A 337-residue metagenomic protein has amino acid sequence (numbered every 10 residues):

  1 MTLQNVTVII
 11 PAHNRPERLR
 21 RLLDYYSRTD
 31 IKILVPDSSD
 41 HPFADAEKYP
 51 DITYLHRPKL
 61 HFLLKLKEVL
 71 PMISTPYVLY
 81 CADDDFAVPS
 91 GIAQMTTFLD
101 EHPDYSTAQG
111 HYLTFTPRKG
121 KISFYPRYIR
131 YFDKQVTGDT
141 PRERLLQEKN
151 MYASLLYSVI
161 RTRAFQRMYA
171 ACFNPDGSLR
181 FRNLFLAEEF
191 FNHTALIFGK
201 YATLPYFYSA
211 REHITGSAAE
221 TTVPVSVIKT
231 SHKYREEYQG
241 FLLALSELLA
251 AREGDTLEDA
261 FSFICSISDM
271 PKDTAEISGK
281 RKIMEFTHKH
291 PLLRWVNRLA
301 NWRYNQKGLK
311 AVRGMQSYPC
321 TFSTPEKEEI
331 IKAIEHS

Functional and structural regions predicted by a protein language model:
I10-R28: Short, well-formed alpha-helical segments that are part of the catalytic scaffolds of diverse glycosyltransferases
L23-P58: Acidic donor-binding segment of Leloir-type glycosyltransferases
R57-I73: Glycine-rich, basic loop-to-helix element that forms the pyrophosphate-binding segment of sugar-nucleotide handling
V78: Short aromatic/hydrophobic "clamp" motif used to bind/position activated sugar donors
I92-R127: Conserved donor NDP-sugar-binding/catalytic core segment of glycosyltransferases
L113-T114, K119-G120, L156, F190 (+1 more regions): Active-site donor/metal-binding and catalytic loop motifs of nucleotide-sugar-dependent glycosylation enzymes
Y128-M151: Short, flexible, basic/aromatic active-site loop/helix in glycosyltransferases
A164, M168, D176-L204: A short, conserved alpha-helix in the catalytic core of glycosyltransferases
